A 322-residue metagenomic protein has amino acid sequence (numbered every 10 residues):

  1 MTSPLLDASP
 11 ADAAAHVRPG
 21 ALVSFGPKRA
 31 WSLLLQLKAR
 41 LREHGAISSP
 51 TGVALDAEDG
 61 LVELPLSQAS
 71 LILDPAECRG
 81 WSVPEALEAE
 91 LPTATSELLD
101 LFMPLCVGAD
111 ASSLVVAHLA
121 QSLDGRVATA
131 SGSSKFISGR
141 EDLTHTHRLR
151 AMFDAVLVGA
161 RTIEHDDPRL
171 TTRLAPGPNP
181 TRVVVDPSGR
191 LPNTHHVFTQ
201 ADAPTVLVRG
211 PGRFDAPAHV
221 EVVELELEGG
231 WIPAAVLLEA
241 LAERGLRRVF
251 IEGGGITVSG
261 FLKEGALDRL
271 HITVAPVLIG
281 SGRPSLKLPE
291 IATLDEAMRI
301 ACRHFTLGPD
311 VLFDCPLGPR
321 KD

Functional and structural regions predicted by a protein language model:
M1-D322: Enzymes that bind and transform nitrogen-containing heteroaromatic metabolites
